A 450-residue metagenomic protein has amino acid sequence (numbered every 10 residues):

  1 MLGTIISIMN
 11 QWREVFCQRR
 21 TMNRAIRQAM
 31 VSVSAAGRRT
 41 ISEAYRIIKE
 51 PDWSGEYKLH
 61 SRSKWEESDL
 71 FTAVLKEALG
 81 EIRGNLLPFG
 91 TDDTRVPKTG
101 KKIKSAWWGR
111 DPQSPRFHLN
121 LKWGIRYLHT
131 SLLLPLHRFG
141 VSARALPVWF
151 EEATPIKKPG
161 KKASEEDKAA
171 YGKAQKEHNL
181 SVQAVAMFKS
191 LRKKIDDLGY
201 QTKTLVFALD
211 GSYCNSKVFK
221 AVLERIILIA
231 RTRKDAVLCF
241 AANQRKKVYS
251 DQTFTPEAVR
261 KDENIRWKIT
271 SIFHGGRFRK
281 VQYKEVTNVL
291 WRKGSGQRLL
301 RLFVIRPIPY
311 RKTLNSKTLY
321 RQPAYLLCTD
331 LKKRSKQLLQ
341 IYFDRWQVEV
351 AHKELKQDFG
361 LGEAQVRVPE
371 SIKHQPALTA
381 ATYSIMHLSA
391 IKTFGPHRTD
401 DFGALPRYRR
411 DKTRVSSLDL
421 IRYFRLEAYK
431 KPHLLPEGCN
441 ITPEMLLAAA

Functional and structural regions predicted by a protein language model:
M1-D69, R83: Gly/serine-rich nucleotide phosphate-binding loop at the start of the catalytic core of nucleotide/ADP-ribose-handling
M1-W12, A25-R27, G37, K102-I103 (+1 more regions): Single, function-defining residue in the core of a domain
A44, T130, A381: A residue-level signal for conserved active-site and pocket-lining positions in enzyme catalytic cores
P51, Y127-H129, L198: Alpha-solenoid repeat scaffolds
Y57-E77, L180-K193: Charged, flexible boundary elements
S61-P159, F273: Active-site-proximal, Lys/Arg-enriched surface segment that forms a nucleic-acid-binding/basic interface patch
